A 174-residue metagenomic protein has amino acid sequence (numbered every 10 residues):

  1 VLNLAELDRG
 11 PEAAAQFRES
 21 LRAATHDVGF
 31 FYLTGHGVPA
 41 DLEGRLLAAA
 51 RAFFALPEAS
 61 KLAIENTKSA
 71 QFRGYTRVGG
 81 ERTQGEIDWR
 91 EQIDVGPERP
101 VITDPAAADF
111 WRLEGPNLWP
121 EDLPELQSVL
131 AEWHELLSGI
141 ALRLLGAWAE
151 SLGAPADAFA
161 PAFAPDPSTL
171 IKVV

Functional and structural regions predicted by a protein language model:
V1-V174: Peripheral, non-catalytic segments flanking oxidoreductase cores
